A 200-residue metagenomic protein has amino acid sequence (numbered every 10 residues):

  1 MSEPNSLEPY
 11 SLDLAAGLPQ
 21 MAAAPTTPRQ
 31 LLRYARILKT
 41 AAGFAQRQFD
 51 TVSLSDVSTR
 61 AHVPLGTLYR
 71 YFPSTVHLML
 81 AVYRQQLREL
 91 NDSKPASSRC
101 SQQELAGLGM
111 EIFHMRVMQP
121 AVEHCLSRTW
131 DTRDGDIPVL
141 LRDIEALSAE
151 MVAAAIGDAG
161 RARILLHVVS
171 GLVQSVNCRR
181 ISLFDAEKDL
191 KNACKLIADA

Functional and structural regions predicted by a protein language model:
M1-R60, H77-L80: Basic, helix-initiating cap at the start of DNA-binding domains
R36, D56, H77, G107-E111 (+2 more regions): Amphipathic alpha-helical interaction segments
A61-F72: Short hydrophobic/aromatic patch on the recognition helix
F72, V82-Y83: DNA major-groove recognition helix of helix-turn-helix
A81, D92-M118, L165: Hydrophobic alpha-helical connector segments
M110-V139, H167-Q174: Amphipathic alpha-helical segments used for helix-helix packing
M115-M118, L165-A186, K195-A200: Amphipathic C-terminal alpha-helical segment
W130-H167, D185-K195: Amphipathic alpha-helical packing segments from all-alpha helical-bundle domains
